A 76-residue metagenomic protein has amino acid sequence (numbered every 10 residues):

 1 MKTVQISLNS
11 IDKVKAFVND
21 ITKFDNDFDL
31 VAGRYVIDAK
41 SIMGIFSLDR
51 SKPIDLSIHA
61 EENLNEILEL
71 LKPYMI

Functional and structural regions predicted by a protein language model:
M1-S7: Short glycine-/aliphatic-rich beta-strand segments at the starts of folded cytosolic domains
T3, D25, P53: Broad gene-expression machinery/nucleic-acid interaction feature
S7-N9, H59: A structural detector for beta-sheet-dominated domains
I11-D27, Y35-R50: Amphipathic alpha-helical interaction surfaces in cytosolic regulatory modules
D49-I76: C-terminal structural segments of small proteins and small subunits
